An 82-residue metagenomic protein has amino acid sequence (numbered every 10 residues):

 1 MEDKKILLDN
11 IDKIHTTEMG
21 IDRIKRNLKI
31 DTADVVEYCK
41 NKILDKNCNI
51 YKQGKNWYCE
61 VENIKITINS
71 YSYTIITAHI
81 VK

Functional and structural regions predicted by a protein language model:
M1-K82: Ribonuclease/tRNase effector modules and their secretory precursors
